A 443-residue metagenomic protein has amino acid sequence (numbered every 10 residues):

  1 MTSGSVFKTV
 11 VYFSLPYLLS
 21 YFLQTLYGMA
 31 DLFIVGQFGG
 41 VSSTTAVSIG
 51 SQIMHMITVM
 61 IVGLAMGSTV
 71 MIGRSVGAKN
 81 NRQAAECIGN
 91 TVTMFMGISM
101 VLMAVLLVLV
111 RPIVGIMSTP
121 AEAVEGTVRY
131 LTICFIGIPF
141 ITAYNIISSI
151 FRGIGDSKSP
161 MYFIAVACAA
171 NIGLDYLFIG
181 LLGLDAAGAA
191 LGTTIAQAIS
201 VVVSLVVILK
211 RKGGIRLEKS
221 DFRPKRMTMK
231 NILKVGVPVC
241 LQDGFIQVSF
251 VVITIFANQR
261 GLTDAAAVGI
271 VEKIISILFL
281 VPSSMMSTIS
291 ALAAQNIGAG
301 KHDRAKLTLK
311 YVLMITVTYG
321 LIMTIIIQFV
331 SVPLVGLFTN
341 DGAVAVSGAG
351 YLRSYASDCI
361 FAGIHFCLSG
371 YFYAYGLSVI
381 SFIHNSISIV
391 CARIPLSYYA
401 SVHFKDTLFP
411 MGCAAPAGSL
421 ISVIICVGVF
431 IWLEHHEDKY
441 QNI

Functional and structural regions predicted by a protein language model:
M1-S14, I72-P139, L181-V237, A293-D358 (+1 more regions): Short alpha-helical transmembrane segments in multi-pass integral membrane proteins
K8-T69, G73, V237-A257: Signature of the first transmembrane helix
Y12-G28, I133, A167, A196-S200 (+4 more regions): Transmembrane helical elements of multi-pass membrane transporters/channels
L19, L23, Y27, I57 (+15 more regions): Residue-level hotspots within pore-lining transmembrane alpha-helices of multi-pass secondary transporters
L26-T45, V114-A121, L177-L184, G244-I277 (+3 more regions): Helix-terminus/linker motif at the lipid-water interface of multi-pass membrane proteins
M29-F33, A104, P112, I146-I150 (+8 more regions): Alpha-helical transmembrane segments of multipass membrane proteins
T44-A104, I141-P160, T254, V268-S331 (+1 more regions): Small-residue-rich hydrophobic transmembrane alpha-helices
A65, C134-R152, P160-C168, A189-S204 (+5 more regions): Short runs within selected transmembrane alpha-helices of multi-pass transporters and secretion channels
